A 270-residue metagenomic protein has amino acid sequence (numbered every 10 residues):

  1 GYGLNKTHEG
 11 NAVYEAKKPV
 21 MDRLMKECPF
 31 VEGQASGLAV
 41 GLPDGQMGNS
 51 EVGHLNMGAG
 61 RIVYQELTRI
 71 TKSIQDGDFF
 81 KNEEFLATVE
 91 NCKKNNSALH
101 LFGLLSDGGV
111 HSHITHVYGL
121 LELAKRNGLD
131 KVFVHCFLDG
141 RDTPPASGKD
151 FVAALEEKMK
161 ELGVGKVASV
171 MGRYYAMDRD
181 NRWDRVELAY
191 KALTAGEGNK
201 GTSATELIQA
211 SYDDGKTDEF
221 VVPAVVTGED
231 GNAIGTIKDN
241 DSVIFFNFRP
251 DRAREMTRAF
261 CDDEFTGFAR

Functional and structural regions predicted by a protein language model:
Y2-Y174, D184, L188, R270: Active-site nucleophile/metal-coordination loop of metallo-enzymes that catalyze phosphate/sulfate and related
E27, T143-N232, T236-I244, F248-A269: Long, well-ordered, tryptophan-enriched scaffold segments
